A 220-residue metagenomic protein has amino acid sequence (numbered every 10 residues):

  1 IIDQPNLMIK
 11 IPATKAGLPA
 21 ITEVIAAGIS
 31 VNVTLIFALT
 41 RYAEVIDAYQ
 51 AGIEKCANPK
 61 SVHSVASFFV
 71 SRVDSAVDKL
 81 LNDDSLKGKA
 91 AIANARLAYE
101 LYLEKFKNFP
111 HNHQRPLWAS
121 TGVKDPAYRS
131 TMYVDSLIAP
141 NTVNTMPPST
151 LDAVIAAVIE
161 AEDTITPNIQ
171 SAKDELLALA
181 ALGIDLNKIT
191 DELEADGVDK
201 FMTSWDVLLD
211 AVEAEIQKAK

Functional and structural regions predicted by a protein language model:
I1-A20: Active-site beta->alpha loop and helix N-cap motifs at the rims of alpha/beta catalytic domains
D3, A20-V31, S61: Glycine-enriched alpha-helix->loop->beta-strand junction motifs that scaffold or abut catalytic
L7-I11, V31-L35, K188: Short catalytic-loop micro-motif centered on adjacent basic/acidic residues
L18-I25, E44, S130: Catalytic cores of alpha/beta
P19, R41-A43, G197, A211: Short secondary-structure boundary/hinge segments and terminal tails
S30-S149: Catalytic alpha/beta core domains of metabolic enzymes, predominantly
N112-Q217: Flexible, acidic glycine-rich loops studded with aromatic residues
